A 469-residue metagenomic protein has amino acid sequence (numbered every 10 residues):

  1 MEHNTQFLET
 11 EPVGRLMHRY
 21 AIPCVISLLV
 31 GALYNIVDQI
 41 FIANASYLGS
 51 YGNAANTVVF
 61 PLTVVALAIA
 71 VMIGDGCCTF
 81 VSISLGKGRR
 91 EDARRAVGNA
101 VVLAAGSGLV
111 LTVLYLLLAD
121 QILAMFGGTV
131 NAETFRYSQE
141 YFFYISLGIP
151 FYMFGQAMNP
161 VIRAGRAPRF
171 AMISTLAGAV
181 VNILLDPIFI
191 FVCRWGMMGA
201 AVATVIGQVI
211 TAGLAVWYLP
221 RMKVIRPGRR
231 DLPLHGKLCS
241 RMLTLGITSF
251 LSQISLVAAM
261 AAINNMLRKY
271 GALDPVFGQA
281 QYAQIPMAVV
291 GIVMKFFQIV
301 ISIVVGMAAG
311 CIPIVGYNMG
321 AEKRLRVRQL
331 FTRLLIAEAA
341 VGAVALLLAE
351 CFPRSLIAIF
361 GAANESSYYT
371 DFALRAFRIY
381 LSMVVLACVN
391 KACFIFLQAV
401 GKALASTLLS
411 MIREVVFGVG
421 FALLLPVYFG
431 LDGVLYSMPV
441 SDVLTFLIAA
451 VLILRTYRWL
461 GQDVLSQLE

Functional and structural regions predicted by a protein language model:
M1-A21, V81-G148, V192-I247, V315-M383 (+1 more regions): Short alpha-helical transmembrane segments in multi-pass integral membrane proteins
E9-L48, P61-G76, F80, A105-T112 (+5 more regions): N-terminal transmembrane alpha-helices
R19-D38, Y144, G178, G207-T211 (+3 more regions): Transmembrane helical elements of multi-pass membrane transporters/channels
C24, L28, I40, T79 (+15 more regions): Transmembrane alpha-helix boundary and packing residues in multipass membrane permease domains and related
S27, G74, Y144-R163, A171-A179 (+6 more regions): Short runs within selected transmembrane alpha-helices of multi-pass transporters and secretion channels
L29, L33-A54, L123-A132, I188-W195 (+5 more regions): Helix-terminus/linker motif at the lipid-water interface of multi-pass membrane proteins
S50-P61, S138, F142, A201 (+2 more regions): Small-residue hotspots at the loop-to-helix junctions and early N-terminal turns of transmembrane alpha-helices
N53-V113, Y152-A171, M287-L347, C351-P353 (+1 more regions): Small-residue-rich hydrophobic transmembrane alpha-helices
